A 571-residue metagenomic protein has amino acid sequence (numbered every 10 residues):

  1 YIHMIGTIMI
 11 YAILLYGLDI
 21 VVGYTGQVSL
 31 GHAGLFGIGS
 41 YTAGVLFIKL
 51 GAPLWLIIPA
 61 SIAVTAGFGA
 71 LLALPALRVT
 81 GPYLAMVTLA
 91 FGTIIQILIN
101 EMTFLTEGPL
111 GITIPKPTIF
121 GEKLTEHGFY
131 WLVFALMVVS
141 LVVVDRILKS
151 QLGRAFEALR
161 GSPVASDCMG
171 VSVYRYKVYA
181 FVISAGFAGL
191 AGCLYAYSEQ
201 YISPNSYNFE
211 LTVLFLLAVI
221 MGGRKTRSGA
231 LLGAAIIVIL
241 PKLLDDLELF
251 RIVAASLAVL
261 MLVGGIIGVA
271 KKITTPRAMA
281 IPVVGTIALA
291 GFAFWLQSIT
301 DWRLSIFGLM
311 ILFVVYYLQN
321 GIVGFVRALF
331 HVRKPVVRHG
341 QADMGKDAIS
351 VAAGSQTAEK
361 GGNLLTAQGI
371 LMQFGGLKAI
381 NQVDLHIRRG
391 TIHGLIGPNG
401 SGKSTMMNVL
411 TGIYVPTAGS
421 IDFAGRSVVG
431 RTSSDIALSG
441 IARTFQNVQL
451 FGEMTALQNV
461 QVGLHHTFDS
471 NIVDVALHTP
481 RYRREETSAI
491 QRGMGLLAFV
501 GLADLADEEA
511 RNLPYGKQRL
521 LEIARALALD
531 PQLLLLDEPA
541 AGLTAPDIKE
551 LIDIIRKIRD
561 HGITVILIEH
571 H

Functional and structural regions predicted by a protein language model:
Y1-D343: Transmembrane alpha-helices and adjacent helix-loop boundaries
H3, H32, H127, H331 (+8 more regions): Histidine (H) residue identity feature
H3-G6, G69, A76, I114-G121 (+21 more regions): Generic, low-specificity signal for short hydrophobic/alpha-helical stretches with a mild N-terminal bias, encompassing
I5-T7, A63-V64, I99-N100, I119-G121 (+13 more regions): Intrinsically disordered, low-complexity segments enriched in polar/charged residues with Gly/Pro, especially when
G111-I114, I311, G324, D343 (+5 more regions): Polar low-complexity intrinsically disordered regions enriched in Ser/Thr and small residues
V323-L371: ABC-family P-loop ATPase nucleotide-binding domain
E359-H571: Glycine-rich phosphate-binding loops of nucleotide-dependent enzymes
